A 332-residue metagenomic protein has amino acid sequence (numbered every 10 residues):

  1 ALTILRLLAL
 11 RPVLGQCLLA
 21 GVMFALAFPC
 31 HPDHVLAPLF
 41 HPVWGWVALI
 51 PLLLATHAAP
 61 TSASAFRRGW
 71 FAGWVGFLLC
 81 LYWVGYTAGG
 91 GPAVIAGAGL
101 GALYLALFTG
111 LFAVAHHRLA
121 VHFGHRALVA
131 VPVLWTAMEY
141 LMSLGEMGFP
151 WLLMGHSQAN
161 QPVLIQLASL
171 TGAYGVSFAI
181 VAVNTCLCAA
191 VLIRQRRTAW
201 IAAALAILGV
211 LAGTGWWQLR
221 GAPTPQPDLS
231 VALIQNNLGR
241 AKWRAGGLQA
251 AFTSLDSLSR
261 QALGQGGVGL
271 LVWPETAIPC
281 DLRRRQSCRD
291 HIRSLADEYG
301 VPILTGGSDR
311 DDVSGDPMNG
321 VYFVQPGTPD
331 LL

Functional and structural regions predicted by a protein language model:
A1-G221: Membrane-embedded alpha-helical bundles of multi-pass enzymes that act on lipidic or dolichyl-linked glycan substrates
W216-L332: Soluble catalytic regions of membrane-associated enzymes that act on cell-envelope and secretory-pathway components
